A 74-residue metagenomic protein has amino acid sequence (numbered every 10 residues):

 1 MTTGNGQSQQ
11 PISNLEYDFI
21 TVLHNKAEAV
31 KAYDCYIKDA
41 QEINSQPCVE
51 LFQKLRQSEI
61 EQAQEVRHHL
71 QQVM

Functional and structural regions predicted by a protein language model:
M1-M74: Iron-associated oxidoreductase/ferritin-like identity signal
